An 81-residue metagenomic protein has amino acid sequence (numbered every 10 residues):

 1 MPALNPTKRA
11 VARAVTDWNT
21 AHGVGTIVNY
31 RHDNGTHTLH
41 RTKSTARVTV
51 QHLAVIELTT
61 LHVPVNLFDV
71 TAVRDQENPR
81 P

Functional and structural regions predicted by a protein language model:
M1-V24: Mixed-charge, Lys/Arg-rich low-complexity intrinsically disordered regions
N5, V24-A72: Basic/aromatic-rich interaction segments and small domains that mediate binding to polyanionic partners
P6, A10, D75-P81: Long, low-complexity intrinsically disordered regions
A12-R13, D17, T45, Q51 (+1 more regions): General helical structural elements
